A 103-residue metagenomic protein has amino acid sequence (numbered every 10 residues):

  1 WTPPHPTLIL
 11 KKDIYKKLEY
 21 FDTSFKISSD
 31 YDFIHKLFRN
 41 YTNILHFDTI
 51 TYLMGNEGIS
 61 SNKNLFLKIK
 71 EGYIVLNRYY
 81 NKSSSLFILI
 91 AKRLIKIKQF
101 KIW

Functional and structural regions predicted by a protein language model:
W1-L67, E71, V75: Conserved nucleotide-sugar donor-binding catalytic segment
L53-W103: Hydrophobic helical membrane-anchoring modules
